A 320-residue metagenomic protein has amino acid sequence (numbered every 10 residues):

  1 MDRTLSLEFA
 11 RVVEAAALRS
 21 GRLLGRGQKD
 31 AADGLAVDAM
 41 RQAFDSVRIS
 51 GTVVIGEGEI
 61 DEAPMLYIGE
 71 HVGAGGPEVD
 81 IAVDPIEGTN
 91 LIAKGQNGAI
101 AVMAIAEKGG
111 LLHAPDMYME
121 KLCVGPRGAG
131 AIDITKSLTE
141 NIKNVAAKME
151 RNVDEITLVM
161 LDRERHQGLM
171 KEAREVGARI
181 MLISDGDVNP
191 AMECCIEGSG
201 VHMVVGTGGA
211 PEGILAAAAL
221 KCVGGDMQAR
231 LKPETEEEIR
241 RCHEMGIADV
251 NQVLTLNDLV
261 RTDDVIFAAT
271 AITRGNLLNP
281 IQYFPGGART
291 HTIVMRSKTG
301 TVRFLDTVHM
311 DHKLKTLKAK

Functional and structural regions predicted by a protein language model:
M1-A82, K143, A147, V188-N189 (+4 more regions): N-terminal subdomain of lithium-sensitive/metallo-dependent phosphomonoesterases centered on the IMPase/IPPase/PAP
D45-S46, H71-G76, D84, I92-Q96 (+6 more regions): Solvent-exposed alpha-helices and their adjacent loops that cap or buttress functional pockets in soluble metabolic
V53-E57, I81-V83, I92-K94, H113-P115 (+4 more regions): General beta-strand structural signal in soluble alpha/beta enzymes
V72, A101-A104, G200-V204: Short basic, glycine-rich beta-strand/loop surfaces that mediate nucleic-acid
P77-E87, L91-L112: DPxDG-like acidic metal-binding loop motif
E87, D162-H166, S184-N189, T207-G213: Gly/Ser/Thr-rich loops at beta-strand to alpha-helix junctions that form or flank small-molecule/cofactor-binding
V102, E107-L182, M245, G275-Q282 (+1 more regions): Acidic beta-strand-loop-alpha-helix segment within the catalytic core of divalent metal-dependent phosphate-processing
S184, E193-G198, M203-K320: Helical "lid/coupling" subdomains associated with nucleotide-phosphate turnover
